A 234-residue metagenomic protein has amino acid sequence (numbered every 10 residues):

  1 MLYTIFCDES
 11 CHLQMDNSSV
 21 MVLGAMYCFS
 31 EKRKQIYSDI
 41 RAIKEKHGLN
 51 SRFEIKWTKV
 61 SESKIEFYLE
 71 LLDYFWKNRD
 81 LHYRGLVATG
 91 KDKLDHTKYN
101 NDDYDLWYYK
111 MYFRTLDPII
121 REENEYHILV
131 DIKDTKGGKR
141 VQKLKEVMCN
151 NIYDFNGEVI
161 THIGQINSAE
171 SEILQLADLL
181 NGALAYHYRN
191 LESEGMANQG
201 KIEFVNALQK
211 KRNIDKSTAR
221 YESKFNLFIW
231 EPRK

Functional and structural regions predicted by a protein language model:
M1-K234: Phosphate-ester processing/binding pockets and catalytic centers
